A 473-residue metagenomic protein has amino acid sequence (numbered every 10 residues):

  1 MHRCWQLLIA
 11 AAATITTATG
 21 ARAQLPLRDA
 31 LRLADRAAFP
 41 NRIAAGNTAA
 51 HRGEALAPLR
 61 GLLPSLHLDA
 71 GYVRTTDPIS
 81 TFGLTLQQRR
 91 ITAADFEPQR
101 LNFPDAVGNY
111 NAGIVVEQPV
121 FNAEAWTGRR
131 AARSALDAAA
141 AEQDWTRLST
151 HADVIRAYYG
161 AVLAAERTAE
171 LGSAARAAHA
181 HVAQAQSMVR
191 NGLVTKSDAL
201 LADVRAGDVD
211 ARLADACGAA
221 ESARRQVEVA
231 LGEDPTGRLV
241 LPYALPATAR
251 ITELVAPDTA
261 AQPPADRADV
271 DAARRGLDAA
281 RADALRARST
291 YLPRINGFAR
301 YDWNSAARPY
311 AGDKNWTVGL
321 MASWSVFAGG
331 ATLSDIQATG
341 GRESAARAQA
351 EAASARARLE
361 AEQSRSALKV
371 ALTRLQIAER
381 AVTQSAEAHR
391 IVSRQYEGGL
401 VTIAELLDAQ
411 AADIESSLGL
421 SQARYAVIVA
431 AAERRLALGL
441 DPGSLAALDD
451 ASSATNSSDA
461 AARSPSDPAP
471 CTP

Functional and structural regions predicted by a protein language model:
M1-L8: Bacterial N-terminal signal peptides that target proteins for export
T16-A18: N-terminal signal peptide c-region/cleavage motif recognized by signal peptidases
A21-Y72, D77-I79, N109, Q118 (+9 more regions): Bacterial Sec-pathway N-terminal export signals of envelope proteins
P26, S65-T146, D269-A353, E360 (+1 more regions): Small/polar-residue-enriched beta-strand and adjacent coil segments characteristic of outer-membrane beta-barrel
N41-P58, T146, T150-L171, A180 (+5 more regions): Amphipathic alpha-helical coiled-coil segments
R133, K196-R205, Q337, I403-A411: Short, charged, amphipathic alpha-helical segments
R147-P264, A367, A371, I391 (+2 more regions): Periplasmic alpha-helical coiled-coil/stalk elements that build and connect Gram-negative outer-membrane
